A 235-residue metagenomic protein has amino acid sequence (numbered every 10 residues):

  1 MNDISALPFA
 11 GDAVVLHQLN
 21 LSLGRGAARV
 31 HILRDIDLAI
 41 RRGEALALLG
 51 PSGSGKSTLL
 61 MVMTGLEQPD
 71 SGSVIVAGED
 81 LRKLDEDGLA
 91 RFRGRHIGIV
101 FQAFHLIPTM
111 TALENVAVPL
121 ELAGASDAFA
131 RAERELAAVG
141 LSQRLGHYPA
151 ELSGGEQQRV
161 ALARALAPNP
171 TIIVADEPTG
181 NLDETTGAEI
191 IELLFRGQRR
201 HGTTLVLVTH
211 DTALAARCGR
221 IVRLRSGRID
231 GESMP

Functional and structural regions predicted by a protein language model:
M1-S22, D230-P235: ABC-family P-loop ATPase nucleotide-binding domain
G11-V14, L19-L224: ABC family nucleotide-binding domain
I221-S233: H-loop (His-switch) and adjacent beta-strand-loop-beta switch element of ABC-type ATPase nucleotide-binding domains
